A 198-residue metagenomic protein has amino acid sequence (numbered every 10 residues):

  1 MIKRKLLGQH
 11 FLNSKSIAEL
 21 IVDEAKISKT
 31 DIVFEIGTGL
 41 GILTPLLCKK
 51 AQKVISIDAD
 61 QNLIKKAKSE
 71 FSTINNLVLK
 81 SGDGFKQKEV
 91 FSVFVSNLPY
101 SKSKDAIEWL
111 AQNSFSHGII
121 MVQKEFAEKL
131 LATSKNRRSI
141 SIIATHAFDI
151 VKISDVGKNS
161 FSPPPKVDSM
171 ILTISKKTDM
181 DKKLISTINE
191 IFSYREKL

Functional and structural regions predicted by a protein language model:
M1-E190, K197: Catalytic cores of RNA-modifying enzymes
